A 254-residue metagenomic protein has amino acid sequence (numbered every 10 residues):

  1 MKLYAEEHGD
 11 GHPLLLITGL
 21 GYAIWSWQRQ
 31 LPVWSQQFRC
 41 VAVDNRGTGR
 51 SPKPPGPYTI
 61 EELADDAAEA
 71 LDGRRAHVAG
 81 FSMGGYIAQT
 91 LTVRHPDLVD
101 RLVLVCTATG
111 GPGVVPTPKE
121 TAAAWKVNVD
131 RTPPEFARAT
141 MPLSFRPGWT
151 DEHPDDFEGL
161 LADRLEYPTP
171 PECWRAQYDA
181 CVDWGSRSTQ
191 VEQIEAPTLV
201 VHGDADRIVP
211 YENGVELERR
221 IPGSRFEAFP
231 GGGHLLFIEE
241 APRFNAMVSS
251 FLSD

Functional and structural regions predicted by a protein language model:
Y4-K53: Conserved HGGG/HGGXW glycine-rich cap/lid loop of the alpha/beta-hydrolase fold
A42-A79, A246: Active-site loop/oxyanion-hole signature of alpha/beta-hydrolase fold enzymes
G85-P96, L102: Short glycine-enriched nucleophile-adjacent loop and the immediately C-terminal alpha-helix near the catalytic center
V93, R101-R131: Flexible "cap/lid" loop of the alpha/beta hydrolase fold
P134-G185, Q190: Conserved alpha/beta-hydrolase catalytic His-Asp/Glu region
I194, V200-H202, D206: Short beta-strand/loop motif that positions the catalytic acidic residue of the alpha/beta-hydrolase fold
R207-N213: Conserved alpha/beta-hydrolase "acid-adjacent" motif
S224-D254: Catalytic active-site module of serine/aspartate enzymes centered on a nucleophile-bearing elbow/loop
